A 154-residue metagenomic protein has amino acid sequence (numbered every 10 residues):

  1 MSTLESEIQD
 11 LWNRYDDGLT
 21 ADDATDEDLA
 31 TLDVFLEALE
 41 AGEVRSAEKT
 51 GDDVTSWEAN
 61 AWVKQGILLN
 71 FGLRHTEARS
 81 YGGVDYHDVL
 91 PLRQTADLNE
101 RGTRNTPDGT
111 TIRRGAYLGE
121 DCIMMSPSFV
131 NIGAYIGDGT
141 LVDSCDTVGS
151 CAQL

Functional and structural regions predicted by a protein language model:
M1-T103: Terminal amphipathic alpha-helical/low-complexity segments used for targeting or macromolecular assembly
N99, R104-L154: Structural signal for interior beta-strand "rungs" in well-ordered beta-sheet cores of soluble enzyme domains
